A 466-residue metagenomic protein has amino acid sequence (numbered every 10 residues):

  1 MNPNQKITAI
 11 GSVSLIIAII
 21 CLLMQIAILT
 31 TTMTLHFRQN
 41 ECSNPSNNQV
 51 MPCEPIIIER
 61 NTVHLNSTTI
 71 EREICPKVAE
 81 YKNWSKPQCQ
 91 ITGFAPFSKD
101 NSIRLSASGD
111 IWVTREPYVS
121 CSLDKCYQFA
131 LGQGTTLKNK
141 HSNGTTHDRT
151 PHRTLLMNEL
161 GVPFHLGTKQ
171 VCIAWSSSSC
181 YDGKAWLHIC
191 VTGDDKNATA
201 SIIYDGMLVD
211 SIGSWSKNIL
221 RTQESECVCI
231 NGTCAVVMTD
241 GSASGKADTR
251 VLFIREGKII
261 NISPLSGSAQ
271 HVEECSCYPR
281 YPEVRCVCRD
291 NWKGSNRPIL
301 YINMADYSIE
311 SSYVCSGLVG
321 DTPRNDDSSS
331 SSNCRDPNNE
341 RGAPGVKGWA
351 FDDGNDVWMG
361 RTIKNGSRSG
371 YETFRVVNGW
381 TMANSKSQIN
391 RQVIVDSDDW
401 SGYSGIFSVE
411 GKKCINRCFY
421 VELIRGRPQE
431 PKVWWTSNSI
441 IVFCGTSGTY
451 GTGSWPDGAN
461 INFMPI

Functional and structural regions predicted by a protein language model:
I7, G11-S14, C21-C42, I58 (+2 more regions): Heptad-repeat coiled-coil amphipathic alpha-helices that mediate oligomerization/assembly
I57, I74, S85-P87, D148-H152 (+7 more regions): Beta-propeller fold detector
A95-S98, W215-T222, S266-V272, S316-D321 (+2 more regions): Short coil/turn segments at the loop-to-beta-strand junctions that recur within blades of beta-propeller repeat folds
S98-I103, P117, E159, P163 (+6 more regions): Repeated scaffold domains used in trafficking and secretory/extracellular systems, primarily beta-propellers
G109-W112, K125-F129, Q170-V171, K184-W186 (+4 more regions): Entry beta-strands of beta-propeller and related beta-repeat scaffolds
T114-E116, A130-G134, G167, A174-S177 (+7 more regions): Recurrent small/Gly-Pro-centered beta-turn motifs in extracellular repeat architectures
L131-T136, L187-C190, D195-S201, S244-V251 (+4 more regions): Structural motif
V421-E422, E430-I466: Blade-level signature of beta-propeller repeat domains, shared across WD40, Kelch, NHL, RCC1 and BNR/Asp-box propellers
